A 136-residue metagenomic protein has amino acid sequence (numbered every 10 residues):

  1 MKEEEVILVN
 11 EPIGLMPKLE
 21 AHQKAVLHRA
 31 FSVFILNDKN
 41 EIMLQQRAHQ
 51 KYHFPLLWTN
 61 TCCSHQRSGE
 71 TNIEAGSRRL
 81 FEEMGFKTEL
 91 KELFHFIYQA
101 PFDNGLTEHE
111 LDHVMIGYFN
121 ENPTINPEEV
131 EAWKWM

Functional and structural regions predicted by a protein language model:
M1-S32, L36-K39: Acidic, metal-coordinating catalytic segment for phosphate/diphosphate chemistry, firing primarily on the Nudix
K24-V26, H53-W58, K134-M136: A short, polar/proline- and glycine-enriched secondary-structure boundary/capping micro-motif
S32-C62: A glycine-rich, hydrophobic loop/mini-helix early in the fold
L44, T59-L93: The catalytic Nudix box helix
E83-P123: Active-site segment of metal-dependent pyrophosphate-handling enzymes, primarily the Nudix hydrolase catalytic core
V114, N126-M136: NUDIX/MutT-family hydrolases
